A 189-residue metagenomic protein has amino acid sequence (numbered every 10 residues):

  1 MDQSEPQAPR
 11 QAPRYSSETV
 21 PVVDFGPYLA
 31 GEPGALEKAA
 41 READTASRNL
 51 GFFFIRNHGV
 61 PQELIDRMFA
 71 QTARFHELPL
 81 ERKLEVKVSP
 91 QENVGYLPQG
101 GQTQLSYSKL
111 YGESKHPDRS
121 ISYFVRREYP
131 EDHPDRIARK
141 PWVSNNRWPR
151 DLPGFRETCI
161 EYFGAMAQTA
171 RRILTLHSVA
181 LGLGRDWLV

Functional and structural regions predicted by a protein language model:
M1-V189: Peripheral, non-catalytic segments flanking oxidoreductase cores
